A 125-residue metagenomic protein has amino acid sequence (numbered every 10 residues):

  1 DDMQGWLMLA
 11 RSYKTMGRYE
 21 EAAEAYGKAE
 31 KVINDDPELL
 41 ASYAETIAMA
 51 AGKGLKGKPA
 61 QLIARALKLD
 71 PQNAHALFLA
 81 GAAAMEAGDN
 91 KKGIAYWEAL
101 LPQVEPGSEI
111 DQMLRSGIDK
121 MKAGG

Functional and structural regions predicted by a protein language model:
D1, N34-D35, P71, E105: Short coil turns that delineate tetratricopeptide repeat
L7-D70: Alpha-helical adaptor scaffolds
M8, S42-Y43, L79, M113-G117: Canonical tetratricopeptide repeat
T15, M49-G52, E86, K120-G124: Register position in tetratricopeptide repeats
E30, M85, N90-S108, D119: TPR/TPR-like (Sel1-like) alpha-helical repeat modules
N73-G88: Soluble extracytoplasmic domains of inner/organellar membrane proteins
D111-Q112, S116-G125: Extracytoplasmic/luminal low-complexity segments enriched in Pro/Gly and acidic/polar residues that act as flexible
